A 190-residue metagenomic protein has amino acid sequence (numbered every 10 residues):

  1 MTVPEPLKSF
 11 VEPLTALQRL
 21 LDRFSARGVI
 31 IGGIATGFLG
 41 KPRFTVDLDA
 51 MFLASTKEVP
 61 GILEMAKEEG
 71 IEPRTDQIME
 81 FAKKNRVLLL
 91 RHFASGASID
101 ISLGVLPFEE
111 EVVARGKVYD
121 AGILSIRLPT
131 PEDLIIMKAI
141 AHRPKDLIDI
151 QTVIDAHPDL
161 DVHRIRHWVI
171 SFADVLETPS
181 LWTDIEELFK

Functional and structural regions predicted by a protein language model:
M1-K190: Compositionally biased terminal segments of proteins
